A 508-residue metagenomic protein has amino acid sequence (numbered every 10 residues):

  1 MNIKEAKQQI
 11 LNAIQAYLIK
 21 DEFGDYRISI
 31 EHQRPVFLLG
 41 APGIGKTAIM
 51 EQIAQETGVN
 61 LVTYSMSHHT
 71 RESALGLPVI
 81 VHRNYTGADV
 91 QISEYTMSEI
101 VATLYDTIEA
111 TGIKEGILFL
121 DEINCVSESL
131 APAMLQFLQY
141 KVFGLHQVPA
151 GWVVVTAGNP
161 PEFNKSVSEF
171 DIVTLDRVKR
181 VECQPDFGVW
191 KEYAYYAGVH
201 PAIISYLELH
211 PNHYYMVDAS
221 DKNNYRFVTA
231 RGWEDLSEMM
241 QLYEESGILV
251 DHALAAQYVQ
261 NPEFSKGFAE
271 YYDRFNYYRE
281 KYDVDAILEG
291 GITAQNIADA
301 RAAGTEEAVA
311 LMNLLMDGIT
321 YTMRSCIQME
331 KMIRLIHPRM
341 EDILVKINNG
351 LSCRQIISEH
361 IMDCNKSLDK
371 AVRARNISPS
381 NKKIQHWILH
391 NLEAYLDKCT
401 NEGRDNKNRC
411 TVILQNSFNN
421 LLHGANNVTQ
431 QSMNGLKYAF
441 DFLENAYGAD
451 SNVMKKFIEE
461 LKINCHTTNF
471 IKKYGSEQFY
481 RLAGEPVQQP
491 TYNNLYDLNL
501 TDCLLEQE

Functional and structural regions predicted by a protein language model:
M1-N212, V217-D218: AAA+ P-loop NTPase catalytic core and its hallmark functional loops
I3, K20, S98, D171 (+11 more regions): Short, structured coil/loop segments at alpha-helix boundaries
K4-K7, K20, K46, K114 (+18 more regions): Context-gated lysine
Q8, N12, A16, Q55 (+16 more regions): Charged/polar, solvent-exposed surface patches and flexible loops
Y17, Y26, Y64, Y85 (+20 more regions): Sequence-level detector for tyrosine residue identity
F23, F37, Y95, F119 (+15 more regions): Phenylalanine-focused residue identity feature
Y196-S358: Alpha-helical lid/collar subdomain of P-loop NTPases
R301-E508: Terminal-proximal interaction/regulatory segments of ATP-powered molecular machines
